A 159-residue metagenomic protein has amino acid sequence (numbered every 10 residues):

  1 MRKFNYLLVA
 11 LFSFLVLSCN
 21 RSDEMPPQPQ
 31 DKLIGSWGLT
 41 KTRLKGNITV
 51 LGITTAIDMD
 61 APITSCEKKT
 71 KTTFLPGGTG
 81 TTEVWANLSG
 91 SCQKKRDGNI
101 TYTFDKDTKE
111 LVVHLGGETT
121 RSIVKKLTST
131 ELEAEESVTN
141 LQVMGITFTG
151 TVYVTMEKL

Functional and structural regions predicted by a protein language model:
M1-L8: Bacterial N-terminal signal peptides that target proteins for export
V9-S13: Hydrophobic alpha-helical targeting segments used for export or membrane insertion
L15-S18: C-terminal motif of bacterial Sec signal peptides marking the signal peptidase cleavage site
N20-N99, D105-L159: Lipid interaction determinants
